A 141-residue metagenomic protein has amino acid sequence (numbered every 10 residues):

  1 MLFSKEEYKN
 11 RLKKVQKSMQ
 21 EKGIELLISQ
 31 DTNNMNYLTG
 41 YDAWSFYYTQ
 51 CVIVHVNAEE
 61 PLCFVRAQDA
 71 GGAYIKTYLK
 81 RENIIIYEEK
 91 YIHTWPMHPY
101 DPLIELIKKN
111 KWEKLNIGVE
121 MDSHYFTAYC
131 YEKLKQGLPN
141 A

Functional and structural regions predicted by a protein language model:
M1-A141: A composition/biophysics-driven feature that prefers long, compositionally simple stretches
